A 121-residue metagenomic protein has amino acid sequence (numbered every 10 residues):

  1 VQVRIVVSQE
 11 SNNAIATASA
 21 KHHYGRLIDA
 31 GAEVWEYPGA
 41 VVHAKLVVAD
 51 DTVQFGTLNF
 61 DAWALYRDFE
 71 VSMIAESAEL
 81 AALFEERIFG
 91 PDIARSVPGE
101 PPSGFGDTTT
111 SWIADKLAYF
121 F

Functional and structural regions predicted by a protein language model:
V1-F121: PLD/PLD-like phosphodiesterase catalytic module centered on the HKD motif
